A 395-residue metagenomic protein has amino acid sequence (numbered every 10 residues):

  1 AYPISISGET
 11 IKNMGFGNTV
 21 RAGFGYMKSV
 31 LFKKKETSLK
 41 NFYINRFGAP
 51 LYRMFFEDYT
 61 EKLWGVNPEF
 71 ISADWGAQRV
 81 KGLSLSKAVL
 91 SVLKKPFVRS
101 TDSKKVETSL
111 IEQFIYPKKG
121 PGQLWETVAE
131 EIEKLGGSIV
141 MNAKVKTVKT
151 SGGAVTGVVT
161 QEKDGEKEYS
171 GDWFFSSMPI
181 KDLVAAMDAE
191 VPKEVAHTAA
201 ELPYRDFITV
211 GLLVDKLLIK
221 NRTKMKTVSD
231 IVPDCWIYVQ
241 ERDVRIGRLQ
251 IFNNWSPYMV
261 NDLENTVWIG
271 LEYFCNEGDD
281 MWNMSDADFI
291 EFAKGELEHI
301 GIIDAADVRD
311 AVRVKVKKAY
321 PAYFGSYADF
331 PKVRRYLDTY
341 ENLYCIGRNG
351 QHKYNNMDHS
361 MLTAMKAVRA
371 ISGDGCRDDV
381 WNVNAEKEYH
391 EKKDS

Functional and structural regions predicted by a protein language model:
A1-L31: Dinucleotide-binding Rossmann-like beta1-alpha1 core, especially the glycine-rich loop that anchors the ADP
T19-S151, S170: Active-site/ligand-binding neighborhood in enzyme catalytic cores
S138-V140, R309-V312, Y344: General small-molecule cofactor/ligand-binding pocket signal
M141-G301, D329, W381-E388: Mid-domain catalytic core of redox enzymes that form a hydrophobic substrate pocket/lid adjacent to a catalytic redox
F207, I303-K315, D378: A short coil-to-beta-strand element that immediately follows conserved catalytic motifs
V314-K317, F324-S395: C-terminal lid/capping helical subdomain adjacent to the catalytic/cofactor pocket in oxidative enzymes
